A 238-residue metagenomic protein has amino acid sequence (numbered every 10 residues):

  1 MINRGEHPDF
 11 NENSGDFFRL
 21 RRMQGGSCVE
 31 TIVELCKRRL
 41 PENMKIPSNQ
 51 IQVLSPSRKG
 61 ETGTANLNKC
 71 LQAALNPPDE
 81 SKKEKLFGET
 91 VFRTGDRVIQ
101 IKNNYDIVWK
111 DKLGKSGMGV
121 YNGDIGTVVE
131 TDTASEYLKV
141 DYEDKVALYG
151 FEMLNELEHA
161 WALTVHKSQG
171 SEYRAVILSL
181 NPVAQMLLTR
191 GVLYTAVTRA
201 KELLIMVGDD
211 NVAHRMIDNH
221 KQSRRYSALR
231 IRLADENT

Functional and structural regions predicted by a protein language model:
M1-M118: Conserved helicase motor core of P-loop NTPases
N122-T238: C-terminal accessory regions
